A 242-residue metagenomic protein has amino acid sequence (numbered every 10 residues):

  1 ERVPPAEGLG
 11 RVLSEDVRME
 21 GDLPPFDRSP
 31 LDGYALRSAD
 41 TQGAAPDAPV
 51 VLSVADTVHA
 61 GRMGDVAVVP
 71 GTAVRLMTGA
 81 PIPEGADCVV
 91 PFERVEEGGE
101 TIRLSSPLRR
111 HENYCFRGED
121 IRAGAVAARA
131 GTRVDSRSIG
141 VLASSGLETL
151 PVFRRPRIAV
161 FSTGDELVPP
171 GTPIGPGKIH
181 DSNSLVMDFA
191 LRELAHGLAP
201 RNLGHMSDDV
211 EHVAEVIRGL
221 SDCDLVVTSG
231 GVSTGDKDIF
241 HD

Functional and structural regions predicted by a protein language model:
E1-S29: An N-cap/entry alpha-helix motif that binds or orients negatively charged groups
A6-G10, I139, A214, H241: Generic detector of well-ordered alpha-helical segments enriched in charged/polar residues, highlighting helical
L9, A55, F92, A214-I217: A generic alpha-helix structural signal
D16-E20, Y34-G204: Short, glycine/charged-enriched hinge/interface segments at domain edges or termini
D165, K178, S184-M187, A195-D242: Short glycine/threonine-rich loop/turn motifs
